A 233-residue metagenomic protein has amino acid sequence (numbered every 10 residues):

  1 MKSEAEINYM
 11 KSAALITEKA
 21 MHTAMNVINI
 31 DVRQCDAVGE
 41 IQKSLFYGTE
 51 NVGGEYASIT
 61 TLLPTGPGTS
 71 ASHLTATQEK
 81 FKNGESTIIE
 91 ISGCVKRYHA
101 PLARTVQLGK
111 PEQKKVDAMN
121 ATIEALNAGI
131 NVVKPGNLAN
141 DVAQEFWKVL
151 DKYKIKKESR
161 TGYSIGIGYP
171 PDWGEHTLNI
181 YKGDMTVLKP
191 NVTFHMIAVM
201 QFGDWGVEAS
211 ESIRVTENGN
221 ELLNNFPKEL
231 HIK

Functional and structural regions predicted by a protein language model:
M1-K233: Active-site neighborhoods and metal-handling regions in enzymes and metal-associated proteins
